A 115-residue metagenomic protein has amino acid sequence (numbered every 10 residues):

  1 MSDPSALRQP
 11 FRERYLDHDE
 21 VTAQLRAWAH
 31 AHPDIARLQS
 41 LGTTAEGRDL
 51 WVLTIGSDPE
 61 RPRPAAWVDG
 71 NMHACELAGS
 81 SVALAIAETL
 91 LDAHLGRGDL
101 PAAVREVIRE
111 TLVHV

Functional and structural regions predicted by a protein language model:
M1-V115: M14 metallocarboxypeptidase catalytic domain recognition
